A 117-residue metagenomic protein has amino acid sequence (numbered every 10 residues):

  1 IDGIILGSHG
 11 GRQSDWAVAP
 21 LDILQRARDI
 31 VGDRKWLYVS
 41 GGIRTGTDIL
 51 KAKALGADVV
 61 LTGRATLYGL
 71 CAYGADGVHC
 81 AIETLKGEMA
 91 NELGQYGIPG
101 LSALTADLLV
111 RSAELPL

Functional and structural regions predicted by a protein language model:
I1-S8, V59-G63: Short hydrophobic/aromatic-enriched beta-strand-loop microsegments
D2, G10, D29, D33: Conserved helix-loop functional segments at active or binding sites
S8-W16, L67-L70: Glycine-rich, proline-tolerant flexible connector loops at the mouths of alpha/beta enzymes
L21-L117: Alpha/beta catalytic cores of nucleotide-metabolism and tRNA/nucleoside-modifying enzymes
